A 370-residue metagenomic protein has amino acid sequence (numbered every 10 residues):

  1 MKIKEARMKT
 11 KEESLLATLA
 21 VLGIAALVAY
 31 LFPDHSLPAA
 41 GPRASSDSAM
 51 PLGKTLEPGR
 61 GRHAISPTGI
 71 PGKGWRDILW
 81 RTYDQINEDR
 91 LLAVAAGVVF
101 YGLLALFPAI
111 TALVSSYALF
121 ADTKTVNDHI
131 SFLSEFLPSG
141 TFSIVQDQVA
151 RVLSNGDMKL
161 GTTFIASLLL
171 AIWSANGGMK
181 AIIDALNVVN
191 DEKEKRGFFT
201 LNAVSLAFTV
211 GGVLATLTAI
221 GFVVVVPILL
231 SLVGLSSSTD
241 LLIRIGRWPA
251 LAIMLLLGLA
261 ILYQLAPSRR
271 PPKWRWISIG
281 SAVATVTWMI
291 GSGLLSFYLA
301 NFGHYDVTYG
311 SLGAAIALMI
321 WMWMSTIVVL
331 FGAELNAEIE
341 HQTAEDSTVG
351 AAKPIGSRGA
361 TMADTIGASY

Functional and structural regions predicted by a protein language model:
K2-Y370: Membrane-embedded alpha-helices and immediately adjacent juxtamembrane helical segments in alpha-helical membrane
